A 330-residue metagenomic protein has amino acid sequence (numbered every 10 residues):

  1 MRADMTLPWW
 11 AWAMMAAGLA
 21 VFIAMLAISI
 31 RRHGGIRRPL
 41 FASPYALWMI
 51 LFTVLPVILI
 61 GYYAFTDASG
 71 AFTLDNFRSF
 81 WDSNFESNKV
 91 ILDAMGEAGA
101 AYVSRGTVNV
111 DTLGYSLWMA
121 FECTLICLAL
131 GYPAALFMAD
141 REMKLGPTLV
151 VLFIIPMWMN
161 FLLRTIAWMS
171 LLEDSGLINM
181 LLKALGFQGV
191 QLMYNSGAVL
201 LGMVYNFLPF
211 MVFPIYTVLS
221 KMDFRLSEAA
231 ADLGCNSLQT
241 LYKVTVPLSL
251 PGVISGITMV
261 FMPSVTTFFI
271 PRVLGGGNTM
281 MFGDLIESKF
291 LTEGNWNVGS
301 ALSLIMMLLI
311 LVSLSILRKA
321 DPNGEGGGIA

Functional and structural regions predicted by a protein language model:
R2-W10, A71-N88, F268, R272-P322: Interhelical loop and adjacent transmembrane-helix boundary motif in polytopic membrane transport permeases
R2-Y62, F137, P147-V151: N-terminal signal-anchor/first transmembrane alpha helix
A3-L7, R31, L74, D93 (+3 more regions): Membrane-interfacial helix termini and adjacent extracytoplasmic/periplasmic loops of multi-pass transporters
W9-L19, D93-M138, V204: Transmembrane alpha-helix signature in integral membrane proteins
A20-G34, F121-I154, S227, K319: Transmembrane-helix boundary motif in ABC transporter permease subunits
A20-I36, Y216-A231, N297-A330: C-terminal transmembrane helix and the adjacent membrane-cytosol boundary/short C-terminal tail of inner/organellar
P44-T53, V151, I155, Y205 (+2 more regions): Transmembrane alpha-helices
L47-N109, L171-S175, G276, G328-A330: Short membrane-interfacial helix/loop motifs at transmembrane-helix boundaries
